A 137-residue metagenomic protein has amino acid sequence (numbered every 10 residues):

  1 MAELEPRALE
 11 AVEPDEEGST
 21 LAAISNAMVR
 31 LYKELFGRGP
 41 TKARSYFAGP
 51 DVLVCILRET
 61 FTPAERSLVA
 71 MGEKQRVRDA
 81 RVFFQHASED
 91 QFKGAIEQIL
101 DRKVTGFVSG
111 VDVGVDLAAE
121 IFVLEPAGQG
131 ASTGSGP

Functional and structural regions predicted by a protein language model:
M1-P137: Interaction-mediating elements
